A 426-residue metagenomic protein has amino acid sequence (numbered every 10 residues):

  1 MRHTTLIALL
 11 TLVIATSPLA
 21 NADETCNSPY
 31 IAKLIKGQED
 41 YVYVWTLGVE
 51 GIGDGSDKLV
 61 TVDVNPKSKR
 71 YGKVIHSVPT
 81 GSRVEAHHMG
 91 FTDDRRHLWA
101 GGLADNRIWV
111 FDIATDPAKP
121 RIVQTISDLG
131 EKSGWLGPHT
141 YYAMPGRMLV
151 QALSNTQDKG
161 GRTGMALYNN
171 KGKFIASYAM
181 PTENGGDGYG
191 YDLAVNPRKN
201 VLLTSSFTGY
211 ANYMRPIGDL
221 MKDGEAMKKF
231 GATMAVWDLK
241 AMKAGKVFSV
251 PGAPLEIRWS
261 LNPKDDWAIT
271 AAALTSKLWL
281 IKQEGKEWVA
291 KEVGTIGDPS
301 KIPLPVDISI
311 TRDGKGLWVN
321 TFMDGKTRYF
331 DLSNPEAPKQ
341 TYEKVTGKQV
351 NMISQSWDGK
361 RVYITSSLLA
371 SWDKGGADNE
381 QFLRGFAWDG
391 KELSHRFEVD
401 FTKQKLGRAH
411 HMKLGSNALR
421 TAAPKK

Functional and structural regions predicted by a protein language model:
T25-K33, D54, G81-D93, E131-R147 (+5 more regions): Beta-rich, blade/repeat-based domains predominating in secreted/periplasmic proteins but also intracellular
G37, Y43-D54, V150-R162, S205-K229 (+1 more regions): Short, conserved, GDST-rich strand-edge loop motifs in beta-rich repeat architectures
D57-D63, R162-G172, M221-K240, D378-G390: Beta-propeller blade signature
Y71-T140: Blade-loop segments of beta-propeller domains
V74-T80, R121-E131, F174-E183, K243-F248 (+3 more regions): A short beta-strand motif characteristic of beta-propeller blades
T92, N184-G190, A194-N334: Beta-propeller domains
I113-P197: Asp-box/WD-like beta-propeller blade repeats and closely related beta-sheet repeat scaffolds
P299-L383: Loop/turn-rich, solvent-exposed surfaces of beta-rich toroidal or solenoidal domains
